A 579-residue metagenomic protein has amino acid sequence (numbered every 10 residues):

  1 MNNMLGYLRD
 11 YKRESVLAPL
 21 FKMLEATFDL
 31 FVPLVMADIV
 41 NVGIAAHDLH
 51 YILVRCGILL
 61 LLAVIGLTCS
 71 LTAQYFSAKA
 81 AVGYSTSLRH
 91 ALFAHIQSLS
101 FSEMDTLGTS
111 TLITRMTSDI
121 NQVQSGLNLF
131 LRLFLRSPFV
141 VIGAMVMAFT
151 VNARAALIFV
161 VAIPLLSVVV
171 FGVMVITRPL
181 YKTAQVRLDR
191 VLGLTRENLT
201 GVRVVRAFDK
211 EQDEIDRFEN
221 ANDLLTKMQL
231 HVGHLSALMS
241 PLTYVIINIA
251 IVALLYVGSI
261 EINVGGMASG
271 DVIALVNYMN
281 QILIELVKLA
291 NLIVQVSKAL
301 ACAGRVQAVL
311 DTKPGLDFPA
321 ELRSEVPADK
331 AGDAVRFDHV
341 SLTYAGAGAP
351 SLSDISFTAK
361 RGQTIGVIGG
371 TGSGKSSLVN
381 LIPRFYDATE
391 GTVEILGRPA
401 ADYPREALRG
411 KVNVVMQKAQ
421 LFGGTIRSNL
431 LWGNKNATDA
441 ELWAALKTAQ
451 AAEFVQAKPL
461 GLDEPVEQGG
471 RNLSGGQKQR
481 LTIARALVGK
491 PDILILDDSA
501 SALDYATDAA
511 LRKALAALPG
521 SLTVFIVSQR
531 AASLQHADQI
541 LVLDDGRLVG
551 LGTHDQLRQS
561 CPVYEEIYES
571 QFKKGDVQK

Functional and structural regions predicted by a protein language model:
M1-F31, M36, I44-L60, I65 (+16 more regions): Membrane-integrated ABC transporters
D10, E14-T27, D38, L59-L62 (+4 more regions): Transmembrane helices of ABC transporter permease
D10-R13, S98-S102, S118-L127, L131 (+8 more regions): An intracellular "coupling" helix at the cytosolic face of ABC transporter transmembrane type-1 domains
V32, M36, A73, S77 (+6 more regions): Hydrophobic/aromatic residues in alpha-helical transmembrane segments
A46-H47, V82, H90-T114, S118-I120 (+5 more regions): Short intracellular "coupling" helices and adjacent cytoplasmic loop segments at the cytosolic face of multi-pass
D48-V54, M147-V161, H231-R305, V309-L310: Helix-loop-helix
P327-K579: ABC-type nucleotide-binding domain
